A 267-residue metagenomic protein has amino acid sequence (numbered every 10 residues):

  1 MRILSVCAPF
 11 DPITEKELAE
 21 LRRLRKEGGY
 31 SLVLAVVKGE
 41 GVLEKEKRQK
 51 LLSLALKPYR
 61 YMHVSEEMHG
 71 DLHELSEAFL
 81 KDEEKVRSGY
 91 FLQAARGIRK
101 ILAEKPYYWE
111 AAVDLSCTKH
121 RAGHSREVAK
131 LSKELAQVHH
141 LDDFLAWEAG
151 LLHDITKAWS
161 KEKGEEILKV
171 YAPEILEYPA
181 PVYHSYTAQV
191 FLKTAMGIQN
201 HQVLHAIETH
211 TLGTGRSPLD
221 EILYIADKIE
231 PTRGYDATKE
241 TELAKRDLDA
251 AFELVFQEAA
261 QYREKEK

Functional and structural regions predicted by a protein language model:
M1-V113, K193: Nucleotidyltransferase catalytic core that binds NTPs
D11-E17, H124, H153, H184 (+1 more regions): Histidine-centered divalent metal-coordination motifs
A19, E127-K130, T187-V190: Short amphipathic alpha-helical face segments that pack within enzyme cores and frequently flank/anchor catalytic
Y90-E104, Y235-K267: Hydrophobic secondary-structure block in the mid-to-C-terminal portion of proteins
D114-L115, K133-F252: Divalent metal-dependent catalytic cores for phosphoryl transfer on phosphate-bearing substrates
C117-H124: All-alpha helical catalytic cores of prenyl diphosphate-utilizing isoprenoid enzymes
